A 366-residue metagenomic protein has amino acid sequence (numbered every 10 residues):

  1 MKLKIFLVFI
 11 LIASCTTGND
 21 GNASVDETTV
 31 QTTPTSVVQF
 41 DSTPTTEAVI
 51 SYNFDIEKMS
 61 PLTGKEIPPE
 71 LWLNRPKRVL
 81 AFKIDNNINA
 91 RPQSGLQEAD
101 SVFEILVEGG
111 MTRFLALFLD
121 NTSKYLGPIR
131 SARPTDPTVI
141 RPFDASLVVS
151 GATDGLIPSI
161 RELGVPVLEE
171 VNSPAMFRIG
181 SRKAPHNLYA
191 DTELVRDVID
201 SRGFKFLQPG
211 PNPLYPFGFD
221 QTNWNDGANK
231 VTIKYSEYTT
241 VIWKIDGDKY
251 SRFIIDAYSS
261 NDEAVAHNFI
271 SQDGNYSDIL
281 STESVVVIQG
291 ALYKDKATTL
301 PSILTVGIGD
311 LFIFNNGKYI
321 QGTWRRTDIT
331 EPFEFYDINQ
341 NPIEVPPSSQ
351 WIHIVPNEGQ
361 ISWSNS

Functional and structural regions predicted by a protein language model:
M1-V8: Sec-dependent signal peptide recognition, specifically the positively charged N-region followed immediately by
L11-S14: C-terminal motif of bacterial Sec signal peptides marking the signal peptidase cleavage site
T16-D20: Bacterial signal peptide processing site
V25, V30, P34-S101, E108-S366: A surface/extracellular/periplasmic glyco- and lipid-processing/surface-interacting theme
